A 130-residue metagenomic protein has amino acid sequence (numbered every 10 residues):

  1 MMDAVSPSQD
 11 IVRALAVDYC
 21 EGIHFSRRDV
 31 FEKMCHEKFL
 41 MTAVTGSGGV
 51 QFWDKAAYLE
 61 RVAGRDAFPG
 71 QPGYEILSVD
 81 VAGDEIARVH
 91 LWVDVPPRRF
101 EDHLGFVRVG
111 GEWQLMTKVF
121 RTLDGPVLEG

Functional and structural regions predicted by a protein language model:
M1-D29, K33, E37-K38, G49 (+2 more regions): Short, low-complexity N-terminal intrinsically disordered segments enriched in polar/charged residues
A4-I11, L40-S47, Q51-R99: Surface-exposed, charged secondary-structure patches
R27, M34, T45-S47, G73 (+3 more regions): Residue-level detector of alpha-helical recognition elements and their boundaries
C35, V93-V95, V119-F120: Short beta-strand segments enriched in hydrophobic/aromatic residues within well-folded beta-rich domains
E37, D84-E85, G111-E112: Beta-strand-connecting loop/turn residues
R99-E129: Short beta-strand edge/turn micro-motifs at domain boundaries
